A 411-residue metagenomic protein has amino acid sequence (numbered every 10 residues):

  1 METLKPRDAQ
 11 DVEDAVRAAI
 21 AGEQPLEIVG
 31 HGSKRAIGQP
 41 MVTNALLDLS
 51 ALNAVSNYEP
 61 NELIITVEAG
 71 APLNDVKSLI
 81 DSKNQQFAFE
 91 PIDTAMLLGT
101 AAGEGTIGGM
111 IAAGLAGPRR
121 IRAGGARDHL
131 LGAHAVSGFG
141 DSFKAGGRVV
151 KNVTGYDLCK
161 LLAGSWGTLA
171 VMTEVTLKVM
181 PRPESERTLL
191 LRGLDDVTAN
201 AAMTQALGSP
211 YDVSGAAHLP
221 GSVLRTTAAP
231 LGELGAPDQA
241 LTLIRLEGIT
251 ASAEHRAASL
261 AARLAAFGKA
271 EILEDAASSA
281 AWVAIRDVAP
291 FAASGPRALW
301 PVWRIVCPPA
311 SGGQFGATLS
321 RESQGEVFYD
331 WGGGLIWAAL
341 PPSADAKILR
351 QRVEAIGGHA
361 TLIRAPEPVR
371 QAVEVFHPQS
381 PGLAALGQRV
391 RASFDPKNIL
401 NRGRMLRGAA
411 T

Functional and structural regions predicted by a protein language model:
M1-L26, L49-G103, I111, L115-R148 (+2 more regions): N-terminal glycine-rich flavin-associated loop
D14, N74-V76, D196-A201, T250-A258 (+2 more regions): Short, conserved charged micro-motifs
A19, L26, I80, L264 (+3 more regions): A generic structural signal for well-ordered alpha-helical segments
I28-K34: Glycine-rich beta-strand-to-loop/alpha-helix junction loops that act as flexible
G30, I244, A338: Residue-level signal for inorganic ion chemistry
I37-V42, S50, G268-T411: Conserved glycine-rich FAD pyrophosphate-binding loop
Q39-N44, T106, P237-A240: A short, glycine/Asx- and small/polar-enriched loop/turn that sits immediately N-terminal to a beta-strand
A112, L131-S294: C-terminal substrate-binding/cap subdomain adjacent to the FAD-binding core in PCMH-type and related FAD-linked
